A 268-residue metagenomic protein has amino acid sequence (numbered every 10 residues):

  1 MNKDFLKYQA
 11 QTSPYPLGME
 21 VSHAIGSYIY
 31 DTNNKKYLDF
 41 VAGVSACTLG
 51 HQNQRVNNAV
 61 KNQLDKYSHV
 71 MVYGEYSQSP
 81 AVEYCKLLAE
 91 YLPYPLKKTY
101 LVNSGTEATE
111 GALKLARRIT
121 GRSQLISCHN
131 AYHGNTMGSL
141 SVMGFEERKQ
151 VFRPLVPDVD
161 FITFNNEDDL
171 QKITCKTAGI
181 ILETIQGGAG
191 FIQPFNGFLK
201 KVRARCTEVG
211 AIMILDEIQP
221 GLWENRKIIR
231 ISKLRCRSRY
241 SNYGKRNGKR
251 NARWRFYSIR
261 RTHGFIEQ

Functional and structural regions predicted by a protein language model:
M1-Q268: Conserved N-terminal phosphate-binding loop of PLP-dependent enzymes in the Aspartate aminotransferase
